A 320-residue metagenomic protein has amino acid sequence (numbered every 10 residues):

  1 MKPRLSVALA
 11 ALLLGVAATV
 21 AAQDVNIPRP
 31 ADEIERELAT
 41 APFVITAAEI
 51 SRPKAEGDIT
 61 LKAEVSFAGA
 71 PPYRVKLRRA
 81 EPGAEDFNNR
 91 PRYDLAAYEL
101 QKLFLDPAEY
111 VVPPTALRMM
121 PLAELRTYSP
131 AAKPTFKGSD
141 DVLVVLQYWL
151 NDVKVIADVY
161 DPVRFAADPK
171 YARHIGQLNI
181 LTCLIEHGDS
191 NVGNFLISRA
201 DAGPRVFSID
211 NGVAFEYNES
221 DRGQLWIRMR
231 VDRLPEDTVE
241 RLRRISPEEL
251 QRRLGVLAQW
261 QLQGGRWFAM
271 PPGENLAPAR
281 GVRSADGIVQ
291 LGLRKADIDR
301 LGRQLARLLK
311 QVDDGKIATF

Functional and structural regions predicted by a protein language model:
M1-L9: Bacterial N-terminal signal peptides that target proteins for export
L9-A10, V20: Cleavable N-terminal signal peptides
A22-F320: Phosphate/dinucleotide-binding and metal-coordinating scaffold of catalytic cores in nucleotide-dependent enzymes
